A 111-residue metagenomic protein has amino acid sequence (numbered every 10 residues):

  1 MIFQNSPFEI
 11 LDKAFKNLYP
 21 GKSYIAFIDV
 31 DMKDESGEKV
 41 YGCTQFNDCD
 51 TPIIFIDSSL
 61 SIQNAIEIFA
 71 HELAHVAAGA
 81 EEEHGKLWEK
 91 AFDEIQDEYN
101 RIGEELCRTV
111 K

Functional and structural regions predicted by a protein language model:
M1-E67, V76-K111: Active-site-proximal or metal-binding-adjacent scaffold patches in catalytic folds
E72: Walker B catalytic acidic pair
